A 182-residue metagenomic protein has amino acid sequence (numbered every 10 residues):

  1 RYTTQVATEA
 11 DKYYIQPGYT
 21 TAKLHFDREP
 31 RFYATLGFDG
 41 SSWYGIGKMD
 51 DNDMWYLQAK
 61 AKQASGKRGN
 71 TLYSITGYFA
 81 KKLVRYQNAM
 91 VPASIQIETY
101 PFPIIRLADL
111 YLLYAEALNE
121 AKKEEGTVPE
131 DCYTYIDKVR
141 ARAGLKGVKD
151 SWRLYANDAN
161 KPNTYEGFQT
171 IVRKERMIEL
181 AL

Functional and structural regions predicted by a protein language model:
R1-L182: Acidic/polar-rich alpha-helix caps and helix-coil junctions
